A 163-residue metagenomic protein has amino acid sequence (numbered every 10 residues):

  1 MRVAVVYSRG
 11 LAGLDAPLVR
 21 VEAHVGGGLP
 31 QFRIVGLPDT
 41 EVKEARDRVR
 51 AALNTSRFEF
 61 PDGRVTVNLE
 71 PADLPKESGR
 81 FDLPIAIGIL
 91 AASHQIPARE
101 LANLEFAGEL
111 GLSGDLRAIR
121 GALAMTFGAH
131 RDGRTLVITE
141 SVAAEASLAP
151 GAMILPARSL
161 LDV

Functional and structural regions predicted by a protein language model:
M1-V163: Peripheral, non-AAA+ core regions of ATP-driven protein-machinery
